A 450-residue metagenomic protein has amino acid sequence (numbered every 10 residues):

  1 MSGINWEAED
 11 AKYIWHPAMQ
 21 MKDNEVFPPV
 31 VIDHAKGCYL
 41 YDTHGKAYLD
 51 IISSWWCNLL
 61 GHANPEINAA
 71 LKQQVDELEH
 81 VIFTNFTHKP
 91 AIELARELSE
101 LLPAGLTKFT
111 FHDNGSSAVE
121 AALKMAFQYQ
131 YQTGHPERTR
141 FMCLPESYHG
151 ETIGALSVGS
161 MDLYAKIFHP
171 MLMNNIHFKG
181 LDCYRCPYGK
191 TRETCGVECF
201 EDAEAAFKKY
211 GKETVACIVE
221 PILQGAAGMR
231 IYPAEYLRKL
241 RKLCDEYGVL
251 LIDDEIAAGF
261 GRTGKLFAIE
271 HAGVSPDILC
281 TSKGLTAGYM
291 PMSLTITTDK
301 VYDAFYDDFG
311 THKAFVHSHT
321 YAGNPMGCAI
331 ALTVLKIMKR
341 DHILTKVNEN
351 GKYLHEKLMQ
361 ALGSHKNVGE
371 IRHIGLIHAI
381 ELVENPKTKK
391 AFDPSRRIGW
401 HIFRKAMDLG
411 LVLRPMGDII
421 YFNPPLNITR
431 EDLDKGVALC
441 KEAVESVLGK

Functional and structural regions predicted by a protein language model:
M1-K450: Conserved N-terminal phosphate-binding loop of PLP-dependent enzymes in the Aspartate aminotransferase
